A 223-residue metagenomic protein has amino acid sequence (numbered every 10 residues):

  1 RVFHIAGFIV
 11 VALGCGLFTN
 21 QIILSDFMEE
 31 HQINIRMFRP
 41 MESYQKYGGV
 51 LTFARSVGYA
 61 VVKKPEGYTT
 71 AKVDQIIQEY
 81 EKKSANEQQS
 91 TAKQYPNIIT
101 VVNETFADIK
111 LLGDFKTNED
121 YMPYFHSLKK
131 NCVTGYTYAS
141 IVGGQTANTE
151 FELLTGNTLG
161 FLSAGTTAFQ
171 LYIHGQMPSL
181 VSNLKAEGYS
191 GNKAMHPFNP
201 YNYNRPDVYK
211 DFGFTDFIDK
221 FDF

Functional and structural regions predicted by a protein language model:
V2-S25: Internal/C-terminal transmembrane anchor helices
N20-F223: Soluble catalytic regions of membrane-associated enzymes that act on cell-envelope and secretory-pathway components
